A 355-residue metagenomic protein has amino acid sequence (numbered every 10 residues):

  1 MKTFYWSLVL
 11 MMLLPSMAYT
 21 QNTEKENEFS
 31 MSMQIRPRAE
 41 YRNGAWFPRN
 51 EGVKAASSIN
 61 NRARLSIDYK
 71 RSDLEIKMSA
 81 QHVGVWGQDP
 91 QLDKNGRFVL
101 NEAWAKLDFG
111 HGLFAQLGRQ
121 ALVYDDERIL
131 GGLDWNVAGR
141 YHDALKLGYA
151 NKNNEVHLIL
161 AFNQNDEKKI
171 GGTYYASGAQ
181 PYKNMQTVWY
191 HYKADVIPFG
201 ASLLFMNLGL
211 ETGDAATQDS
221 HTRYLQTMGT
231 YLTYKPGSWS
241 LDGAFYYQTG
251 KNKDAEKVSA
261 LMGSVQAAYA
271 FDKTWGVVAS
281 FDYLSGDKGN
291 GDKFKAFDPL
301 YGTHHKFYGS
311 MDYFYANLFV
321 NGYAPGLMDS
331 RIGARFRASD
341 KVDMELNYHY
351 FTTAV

Functional and structural regions predicted by a protein language model:
M1-K25: Cleavable N-terminal export/targeting peptides
T20-R119, L145-I159, R223-Q226, T230-F245 (+3 more regions): Beta-barrel outer-membrane channel/assembly domains of diderm bacteria
R38-R42, V83-V85, L122-Y124, N163-D166 (+5 more regions): Structural signature of outer-membrane beta-barrel domains
R49-V53, Q88-D93, I129-D134, K169-G178 (+3 more regions): Extracellular loop and loop/strand-boundary signature of outer-membrane beta-barrel proteins
V137-L145, Q180-Q186: Acidic, His- and aromatic-enriched active-site or binding-groove loops in soluble protein domains that engage sugars
N153-A244: Internal metal/ion-chelating core segments
G200, S240-D242, A270, T274-F281 (+1 more regions): Acidic/polar loop patches that form or flank catalytic/metal-binding clefts of enzymes that bind anionic ligands
K253-M262, V278-G326, I332: C-terminal outer-membrane beta-barrel translocator/porin domains of Gram-negative envelope proteins and their
